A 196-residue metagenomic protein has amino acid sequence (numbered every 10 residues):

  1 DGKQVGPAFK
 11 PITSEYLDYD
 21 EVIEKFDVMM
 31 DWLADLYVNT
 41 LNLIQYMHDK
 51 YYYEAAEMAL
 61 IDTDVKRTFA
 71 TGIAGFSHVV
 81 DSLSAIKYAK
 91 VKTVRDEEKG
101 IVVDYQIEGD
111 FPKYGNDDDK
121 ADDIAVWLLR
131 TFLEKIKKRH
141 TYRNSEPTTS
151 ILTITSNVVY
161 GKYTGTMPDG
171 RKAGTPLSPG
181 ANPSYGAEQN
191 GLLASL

Functional and structural regions predicted by a protein language model:
D1-D110, N190-L196: Structured mid-domain segments that build the active-site/substrate or prosthetic-cofactor binding neighborhood
M47-Y53, H140-L196: Catalytic alpha/beta core of large soluble enzyme barrels
D64-T68, E108-G115, V158-D169: Short, charged low-complexity intrinsically disordered segments located at boundaries of structured domains
F76-S84, Y88, K120-T131, K172-S184: Short, surface-exposed, charge-dense and proline/glycine-enriched linear segments
K99-R130: A structural-propensity feature for long, helix-poor, extended segments
D123-Y142, E146: Phosphate/diphosphate-binding loops
